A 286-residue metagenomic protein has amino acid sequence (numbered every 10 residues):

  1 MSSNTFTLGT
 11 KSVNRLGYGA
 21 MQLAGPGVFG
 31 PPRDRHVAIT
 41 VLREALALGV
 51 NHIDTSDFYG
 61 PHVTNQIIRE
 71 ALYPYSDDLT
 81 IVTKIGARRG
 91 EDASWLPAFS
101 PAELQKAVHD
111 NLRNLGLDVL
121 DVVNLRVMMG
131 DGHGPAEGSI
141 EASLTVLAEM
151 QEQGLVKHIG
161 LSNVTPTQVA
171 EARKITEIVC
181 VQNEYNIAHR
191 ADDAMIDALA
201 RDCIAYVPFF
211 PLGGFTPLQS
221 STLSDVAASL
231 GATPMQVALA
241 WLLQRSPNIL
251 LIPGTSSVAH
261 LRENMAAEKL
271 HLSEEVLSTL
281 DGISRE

Functional and structural regions predicted by a protein language model:
M1-L79, R285: N-terminal binding-site loop/beta-alpha segment at the start of enzyme catalytic domains that lines or forms
T10, R69-T80, R113-G116, R173-I175 (+1 more regions): Acidic (Asp/Glu)-rich catalytic clusters
Q22-H36, E91-A102, D131-A136: Active-site mouth loops of central-metabolism enzymes
P31-A45, F99-L115, T165-V169: Short, acidic/polar
V50, L117-L120, V156, I178: A structural motif
D78-E91: A short, structured active-site edge motif that brings together acidic residues
L112-H133: Active-site groove signature of glycoside hydrolases
M128-E286: Beta/alpha (TIM)-barrel catalytic core signal, keyed to glycine-rich beta->alpha loops juxtaposed to Asp/Glu that bind
